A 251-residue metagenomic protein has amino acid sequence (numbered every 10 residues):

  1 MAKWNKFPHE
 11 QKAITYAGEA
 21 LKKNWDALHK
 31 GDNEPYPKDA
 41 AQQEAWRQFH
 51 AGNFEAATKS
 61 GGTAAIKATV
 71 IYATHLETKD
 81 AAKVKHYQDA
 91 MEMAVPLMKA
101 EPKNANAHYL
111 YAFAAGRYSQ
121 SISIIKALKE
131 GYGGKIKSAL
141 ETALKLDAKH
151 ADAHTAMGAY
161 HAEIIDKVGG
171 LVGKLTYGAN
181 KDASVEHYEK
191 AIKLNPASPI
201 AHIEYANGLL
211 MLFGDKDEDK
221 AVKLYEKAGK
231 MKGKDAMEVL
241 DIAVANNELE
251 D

Functional and structural regions predicted by a protein language model:
M1-S121, G133-L146, D215, D219-D251: N-terminal alpha-helical interaction modules that lie
T69, A114-Y118, A159-E163, G208-L209: Hydrophobic face of amphipathic alpha-helices that form TPR/SEL1-like repeat modules and related alpha-solenoid
H108-Y111, A139, H154-M157, H187 (+2 more regions): TPR/Sel1-like alpha-solenoid repeat signature
Q120-E130, V168-T176: Surface-exposed cleft-lining segments at the edges of enzyme active sites
A127-L128, D152, G173-K174, N207 (+2 more regions): Sparse recognition of residues in long alpha-helices and their boundaries
T142, L146-P196: Alpha-helical adaptor scaffolds
N195-Y225: Glycine/small-residue-rich hydrophobic helix-like segments
